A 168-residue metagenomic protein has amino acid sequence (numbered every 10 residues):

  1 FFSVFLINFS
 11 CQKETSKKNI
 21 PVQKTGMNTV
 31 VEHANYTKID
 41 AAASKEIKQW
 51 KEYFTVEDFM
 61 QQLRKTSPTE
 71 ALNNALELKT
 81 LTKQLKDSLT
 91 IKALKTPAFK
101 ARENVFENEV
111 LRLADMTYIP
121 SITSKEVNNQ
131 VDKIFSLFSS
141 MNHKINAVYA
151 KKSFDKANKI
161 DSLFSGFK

Functional and structural regions predicted by a protein language model:
F1-F2: Sec-dependent signal peptide recognition, specifically the positively charged N-region followed immediately by
I7-S10: C-terminal motif of bacterial Sec signal peptides marking the signal peptidase cleavage site
K13-N74: Immediate post-signal-peptide N-terminus of mature secreted/exported proteins
K24-I47, P120-K168: C-terminal amphipathic alpha-helix
F54, Q61, L76-K79, K83 (+3 more regions): Generic structural signal for well-ordered, non-transmembrane alpha-helical segments in soluble/cytosolic regions
L72-K79, T96-N104, K125-D132: Short, charged, amphipathic alpha-helical segments
Q84-K100, M116-T123: Short, solvent-exposed, charged loop/turn and helix-capping segments that join or cap alpha-helices on peripheral
